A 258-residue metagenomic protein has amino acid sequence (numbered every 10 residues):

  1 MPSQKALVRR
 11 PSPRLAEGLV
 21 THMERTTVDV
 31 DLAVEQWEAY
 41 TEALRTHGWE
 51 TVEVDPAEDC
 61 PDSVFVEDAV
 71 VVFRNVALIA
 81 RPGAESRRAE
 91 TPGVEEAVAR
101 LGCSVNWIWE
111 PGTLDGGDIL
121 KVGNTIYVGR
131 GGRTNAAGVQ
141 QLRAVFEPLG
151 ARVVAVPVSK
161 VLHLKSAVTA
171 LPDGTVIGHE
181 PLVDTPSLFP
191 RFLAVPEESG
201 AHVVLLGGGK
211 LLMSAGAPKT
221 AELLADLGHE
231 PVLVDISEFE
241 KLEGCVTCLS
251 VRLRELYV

Functional and structural regions predicted by a protein language model:
M1-V258: The feature marks the mature, well-folded catalytic cores of soluble enzymes
